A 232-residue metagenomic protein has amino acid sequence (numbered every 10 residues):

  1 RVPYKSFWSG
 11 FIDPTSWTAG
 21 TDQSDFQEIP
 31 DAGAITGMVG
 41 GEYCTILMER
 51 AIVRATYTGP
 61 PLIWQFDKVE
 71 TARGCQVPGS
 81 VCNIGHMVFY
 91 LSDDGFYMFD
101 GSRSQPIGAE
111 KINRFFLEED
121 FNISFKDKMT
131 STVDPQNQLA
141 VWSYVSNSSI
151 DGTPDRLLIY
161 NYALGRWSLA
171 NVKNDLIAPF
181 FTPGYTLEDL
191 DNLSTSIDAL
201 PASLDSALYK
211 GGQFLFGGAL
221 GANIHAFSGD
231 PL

Functional and structural regions predicted by a protein language model:
Y4-Q23, V53-Q65: Per-blade loop-tip surfaces of WD-repeat and WD-like beta-propellers in eukaryotic adaptors/scaffolds
I29-P231: Beta-sheet-dominated scaffold domains
